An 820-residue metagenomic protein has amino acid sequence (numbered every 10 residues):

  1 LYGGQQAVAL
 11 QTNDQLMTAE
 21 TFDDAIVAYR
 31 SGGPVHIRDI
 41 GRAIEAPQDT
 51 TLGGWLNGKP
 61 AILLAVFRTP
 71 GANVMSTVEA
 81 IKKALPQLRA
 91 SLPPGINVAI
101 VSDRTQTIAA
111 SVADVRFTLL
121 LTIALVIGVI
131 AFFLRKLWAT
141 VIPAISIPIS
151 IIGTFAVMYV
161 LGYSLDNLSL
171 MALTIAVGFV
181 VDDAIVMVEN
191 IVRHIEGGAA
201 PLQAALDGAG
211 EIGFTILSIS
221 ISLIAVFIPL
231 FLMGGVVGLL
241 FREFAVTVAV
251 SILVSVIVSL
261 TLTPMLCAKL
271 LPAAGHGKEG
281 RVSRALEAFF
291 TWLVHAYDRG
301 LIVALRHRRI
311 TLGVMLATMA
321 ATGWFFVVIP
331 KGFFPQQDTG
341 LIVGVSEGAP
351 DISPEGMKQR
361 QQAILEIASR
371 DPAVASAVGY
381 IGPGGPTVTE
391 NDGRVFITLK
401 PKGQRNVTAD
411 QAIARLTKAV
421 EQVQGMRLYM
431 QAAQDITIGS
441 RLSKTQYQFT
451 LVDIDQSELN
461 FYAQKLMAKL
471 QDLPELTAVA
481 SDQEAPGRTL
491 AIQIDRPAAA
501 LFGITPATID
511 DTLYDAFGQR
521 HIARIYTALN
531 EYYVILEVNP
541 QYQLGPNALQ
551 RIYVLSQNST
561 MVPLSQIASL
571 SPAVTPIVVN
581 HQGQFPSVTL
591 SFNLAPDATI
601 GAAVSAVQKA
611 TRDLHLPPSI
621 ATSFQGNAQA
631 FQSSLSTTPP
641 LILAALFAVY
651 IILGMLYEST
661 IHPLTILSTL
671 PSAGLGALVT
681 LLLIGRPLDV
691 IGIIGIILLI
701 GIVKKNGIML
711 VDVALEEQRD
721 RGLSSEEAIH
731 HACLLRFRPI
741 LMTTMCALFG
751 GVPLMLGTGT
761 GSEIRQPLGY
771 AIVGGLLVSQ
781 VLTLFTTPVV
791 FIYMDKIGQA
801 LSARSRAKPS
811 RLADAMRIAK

Functional and structural regions predicted by a protein language model:
L1, Q15-T50, N57, A72 (+11 more regions): Surface-exposed amphipathic alpha-helical segments in non-transmembrane regions that serve as interaction surfaces
R68-A72, V78-L125, V157, L165 (+4 more regions): Membrane-helix entry/capping segments
V101, I108, V112, V188 (+5 more regions): Helix-loop junctions and hydrophobic alpha-helical segments within the transmembrane domains of large membrane
L119-I123, G213-F214, H276, I302-L316 (+2 more regions): Membrane-interface helix starts
A124-R193, A200, L232, V250 (+6 more regions): Hydrophobic transmembrane alpha-helices and their membrane-interface caps in long multi-pass transport proteins
Y159, Y163, F231-L240, G275 (+4 more regions): Transmembrane helices with small-residue packing motifs
V177-I191, G213-L232, L239-S283, V395 (+4 more regions): Transmembrane alpha-helices and their membrane-interface boundaries in multi-pass membrane transporters and channels
I212, R281-P335, A419-Q422, F449 (+1 more regions): Signature of alpha-helical transmembrane segments and their immediate interfacial
